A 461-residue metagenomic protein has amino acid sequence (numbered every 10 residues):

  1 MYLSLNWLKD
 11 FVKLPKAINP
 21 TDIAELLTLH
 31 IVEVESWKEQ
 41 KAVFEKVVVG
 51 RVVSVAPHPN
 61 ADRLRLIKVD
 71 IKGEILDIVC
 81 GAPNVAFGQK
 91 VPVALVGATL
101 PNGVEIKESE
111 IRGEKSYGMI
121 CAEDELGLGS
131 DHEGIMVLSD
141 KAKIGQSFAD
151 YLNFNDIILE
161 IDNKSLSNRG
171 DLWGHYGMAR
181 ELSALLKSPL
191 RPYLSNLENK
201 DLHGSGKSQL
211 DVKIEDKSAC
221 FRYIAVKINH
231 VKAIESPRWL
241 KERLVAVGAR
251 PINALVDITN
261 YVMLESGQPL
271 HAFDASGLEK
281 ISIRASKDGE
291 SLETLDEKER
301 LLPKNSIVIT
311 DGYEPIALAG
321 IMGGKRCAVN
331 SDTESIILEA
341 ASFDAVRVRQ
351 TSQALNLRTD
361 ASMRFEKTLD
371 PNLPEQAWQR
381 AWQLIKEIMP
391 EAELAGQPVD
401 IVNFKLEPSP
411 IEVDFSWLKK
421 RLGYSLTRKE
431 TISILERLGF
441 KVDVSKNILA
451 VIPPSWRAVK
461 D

Functional and structural regions predicted by a protein language model:
M1-H203, I337, N356-D360, R364 (+3 more regions): Phosphate-backbone binding interfaces of nucleic-acid-interacting proteins
Y2-W7, A82-K90, S167-L186, G248-D274 (+4 more regions): Conserved phosphate/anionic-ligand binding catalytic regions in large, soluble enzymes, centered on
L5, R65, R191-E290: Glycine/proline-enriched, intrinsically flexible loops and inter-domain linkers
Q40-E45, S195-S205, I258-E265, A395-E412 (+1 more regions): A glycine-rich phosphate-binding loop feature that marks nucleotide/adenosyl-phosphate handling sites
V49-V79, E242, T259-R326: Conserved mixed alpha/beta core segments that line enzyme active sites in large multi-domain catalysts
D124-E125, D150, A233, R300 (+1 more regions): Conserved catalytic alpha/beta cores of large enzymes that bind or transform nucleotide phosphates and polynucleotides
S147-K164, K207-A246, A345-F365, F404 (+2 more regions): Residues forming anionic-ligand binding surfaces in small-molecule and nucleic-acid pockets of primarily soluble enzymes
V402-D461: Noncatalytic alpha-helical scaffolds and linker/capping helices
